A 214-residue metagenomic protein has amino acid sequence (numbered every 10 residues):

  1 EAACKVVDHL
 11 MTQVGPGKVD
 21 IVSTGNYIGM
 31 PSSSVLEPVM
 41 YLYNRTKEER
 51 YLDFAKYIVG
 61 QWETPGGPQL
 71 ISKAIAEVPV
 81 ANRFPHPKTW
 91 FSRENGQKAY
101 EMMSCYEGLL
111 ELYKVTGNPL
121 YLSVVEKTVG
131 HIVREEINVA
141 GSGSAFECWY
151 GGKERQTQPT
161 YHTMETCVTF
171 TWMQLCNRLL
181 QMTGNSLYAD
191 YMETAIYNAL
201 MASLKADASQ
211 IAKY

Functional and structural regions predicted by a protein language model:
E1-Y214: Glycan-recognition and catalytic cores of secretory/periplasmic carbohydrate-active enzymes
